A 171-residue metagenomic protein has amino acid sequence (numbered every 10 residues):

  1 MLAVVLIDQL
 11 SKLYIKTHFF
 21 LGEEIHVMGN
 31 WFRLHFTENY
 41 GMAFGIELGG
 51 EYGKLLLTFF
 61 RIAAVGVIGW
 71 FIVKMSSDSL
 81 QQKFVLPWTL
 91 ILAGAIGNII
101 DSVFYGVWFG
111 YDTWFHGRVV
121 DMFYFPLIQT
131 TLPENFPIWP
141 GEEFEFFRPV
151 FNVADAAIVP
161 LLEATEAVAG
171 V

Functional and structural regions predicted by a protein language model:
M1-V171: Alpha-helical transmembrane bundles and membrane-interface segments of multipass inner-membrane proteins
